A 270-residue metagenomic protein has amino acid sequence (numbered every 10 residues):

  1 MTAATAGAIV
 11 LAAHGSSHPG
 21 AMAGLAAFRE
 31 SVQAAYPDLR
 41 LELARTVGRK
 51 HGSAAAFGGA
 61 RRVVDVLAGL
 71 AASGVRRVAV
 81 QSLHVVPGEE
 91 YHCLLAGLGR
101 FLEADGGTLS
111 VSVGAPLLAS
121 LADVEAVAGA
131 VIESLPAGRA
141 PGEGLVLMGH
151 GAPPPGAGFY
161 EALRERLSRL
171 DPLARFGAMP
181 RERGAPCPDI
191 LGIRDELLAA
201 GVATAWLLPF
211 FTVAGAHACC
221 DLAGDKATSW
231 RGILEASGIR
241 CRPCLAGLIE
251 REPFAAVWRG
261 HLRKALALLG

Functional and structural regions predicted by a protein language model:
M1-G270: Active-site-proximal alpha-helix that buttresses catalytic centers in soluble enzyme cores
